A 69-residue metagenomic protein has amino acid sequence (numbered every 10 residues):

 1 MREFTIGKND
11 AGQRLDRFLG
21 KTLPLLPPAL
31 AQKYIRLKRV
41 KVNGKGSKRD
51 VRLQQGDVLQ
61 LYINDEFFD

Functional and structural regions predicted by a protein language model:
M1-D69: S4-like RNA-binding module at protein N-termini
